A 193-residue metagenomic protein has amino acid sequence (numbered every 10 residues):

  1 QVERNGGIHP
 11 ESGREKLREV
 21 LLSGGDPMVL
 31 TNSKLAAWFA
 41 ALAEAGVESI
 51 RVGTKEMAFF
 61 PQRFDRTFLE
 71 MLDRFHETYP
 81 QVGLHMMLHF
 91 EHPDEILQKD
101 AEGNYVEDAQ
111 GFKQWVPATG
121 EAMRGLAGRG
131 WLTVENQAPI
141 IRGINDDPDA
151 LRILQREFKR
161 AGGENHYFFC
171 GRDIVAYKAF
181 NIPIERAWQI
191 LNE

Functional and structural regions predicted by a protein language model:
E3-E19, G25-R186: Conserved AdoMet/S-adenosylmethionine-binding subsite of the radical SAM
R186-E193: C-terminal accessory extensions appended to soluble enzyme cores
